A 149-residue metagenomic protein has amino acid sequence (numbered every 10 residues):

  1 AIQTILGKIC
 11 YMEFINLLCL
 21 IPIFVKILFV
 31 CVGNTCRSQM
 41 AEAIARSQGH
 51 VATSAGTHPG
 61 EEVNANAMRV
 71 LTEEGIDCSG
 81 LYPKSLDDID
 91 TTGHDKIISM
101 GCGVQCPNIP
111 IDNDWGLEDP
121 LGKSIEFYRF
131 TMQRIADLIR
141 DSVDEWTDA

Functional and structural regions predicted by a protein language model:
A1-F24: N-terminal amphipathic/basic-hydrophobic helices that include classical n-h-c signal peptides and signal-anchor
K8, H50, R140: Residue-level marker of positions within ordered structural domains that often coincide with functionally constrained
I21-D88: Conserved active-site segments centered on acidic
N34, L71, I97-I98, I135: Conserved small-residue
A41-G49, I97, Q105-I109: Alpha-helix C-terminal capping segments
S85-I89, C102-Q105: Short, flexible, glycine/charge-rich loop motifs used to bind or transfer phosphoryl groups or to couple energy/partner
T91-G93: Alpha-helix C-terminal capping/helix-to-coil transition sites in glycosyltransferase folds
K96, C102-A149: Phosphate-binding/catalytic loops
